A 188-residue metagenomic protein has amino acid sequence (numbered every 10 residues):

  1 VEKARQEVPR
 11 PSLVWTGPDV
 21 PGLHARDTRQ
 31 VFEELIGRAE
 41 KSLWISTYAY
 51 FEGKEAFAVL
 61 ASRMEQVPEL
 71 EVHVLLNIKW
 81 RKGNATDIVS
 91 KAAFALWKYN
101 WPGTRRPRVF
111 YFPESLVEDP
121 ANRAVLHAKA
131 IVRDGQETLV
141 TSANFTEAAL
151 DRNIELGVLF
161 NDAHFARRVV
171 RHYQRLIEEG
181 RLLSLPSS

Functional and structural regions predicted by a protein language model:
V1-Q30, K54-S188: PLD/PLD-like phosphodiesterase catalytic module centered on the HKD motif
F32-S42: Glycine-rich phosphate/diphosphate-binding loops that line cofactor/substrate pockets in enzymes
K41-W44, E137: Structural motif
L43-Y48, V74-L75: Short catalytic-loop micro-motif centered on adjacent basic/acidic residues
A49-G53: Gly/Ser/Thr-rich loops at beta-strand to alpha-helix junctions that form or flank small-molecule/cofactor-binding
